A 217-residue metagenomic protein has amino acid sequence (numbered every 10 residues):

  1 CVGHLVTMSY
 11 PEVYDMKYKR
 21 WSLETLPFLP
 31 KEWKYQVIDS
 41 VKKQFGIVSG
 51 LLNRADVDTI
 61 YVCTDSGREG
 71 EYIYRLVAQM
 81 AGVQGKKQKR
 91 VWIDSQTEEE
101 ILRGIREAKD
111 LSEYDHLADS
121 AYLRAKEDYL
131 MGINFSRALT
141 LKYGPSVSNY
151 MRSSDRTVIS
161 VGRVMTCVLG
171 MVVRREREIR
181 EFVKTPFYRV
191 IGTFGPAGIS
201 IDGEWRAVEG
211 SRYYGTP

Functional and structural regions predicted by a protein language model:
C1-R137, C167, E204-A207, S211-T216: Intrinsically disordered, low-complexity regulatory segments
D128-Y214: Prokaryote-biased recognition of long, low-complexity C-terminal linker/tail segments that are poorly structured
